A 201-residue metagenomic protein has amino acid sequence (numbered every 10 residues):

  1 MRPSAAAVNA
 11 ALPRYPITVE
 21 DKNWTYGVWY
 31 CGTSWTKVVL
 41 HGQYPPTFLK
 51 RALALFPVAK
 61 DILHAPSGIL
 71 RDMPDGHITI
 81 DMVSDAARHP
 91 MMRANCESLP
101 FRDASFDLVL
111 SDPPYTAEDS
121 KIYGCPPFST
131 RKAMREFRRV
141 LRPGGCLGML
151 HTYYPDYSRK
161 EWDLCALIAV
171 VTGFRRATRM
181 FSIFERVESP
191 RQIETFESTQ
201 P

Functional and structural regions predicted by a protein language model:
M1-P74: S-adenosyl-L-methionine
H64-S98: Class I SAM-dependent methyltransferase SAM/SAH-binding core
G68, Y115-T116, T152-Y157: Short "lid" loop at the C-terminus of a central beta-strand within the Rossmann-like core of SAM-dependent
A94-S111: A short acidic, Gly/Pro-enriched loop at the edge of an enzyme's catalytic core that lines a small-molecule cofactor
L108-P127: A short SAM/SAH-binding and catalytic strip from SAM-dependent methyltransferases
G124-P143: A short glycine-rich, Lys/Arg-flanked "PGG" loop and its adjoining helix->strand segment in the class I
G144-H151: Conserved beta-strand signature within the Rossmann-like core of class I S-adenosyl-L-methionine
T152-P201: Class I S-adenosyl-L-methionine
